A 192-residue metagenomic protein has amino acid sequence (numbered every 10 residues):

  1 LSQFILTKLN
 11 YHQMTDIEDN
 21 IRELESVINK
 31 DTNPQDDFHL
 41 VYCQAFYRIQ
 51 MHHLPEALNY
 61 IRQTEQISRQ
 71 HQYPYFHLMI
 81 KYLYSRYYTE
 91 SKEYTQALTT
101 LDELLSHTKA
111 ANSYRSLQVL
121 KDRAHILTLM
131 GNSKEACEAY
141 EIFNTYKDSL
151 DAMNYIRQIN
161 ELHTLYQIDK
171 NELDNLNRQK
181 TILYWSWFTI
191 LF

Functional and structural regions predicted by a protein language model:
Q3, C43, F76, L83 (+3 more regions): "A position-specific structural signal for the A-helix of alpha-solenoid helical repeats
Q13, T32-P34, Q72-Y73, A111-S113: Short coil/turn linker motifs that delimit alpha-helical repeat modules in TPR/alpha-solenoid proteins
D16-I17, A57, H77, A97 (+2 more regions): Solenoid-repeat scaffolds in large eukaryotic assemblies
R22-K30, R62-Q72, D102-H107, I142-D151: Amphipathic alpha-helical segments of tetratricopeptide repeats
T95-L98, D102-F192: Hydrophobic positions within repeat-based interaction scaffolds
